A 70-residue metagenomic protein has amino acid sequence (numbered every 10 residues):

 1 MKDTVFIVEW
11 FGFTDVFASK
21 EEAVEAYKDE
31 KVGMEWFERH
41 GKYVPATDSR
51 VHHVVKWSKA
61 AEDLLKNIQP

Functional and structural regions predicted by a protein language model:
M1-T14: Short aromatic-glycine-(Arg/Gly/Cys) micro-motifs in beta-strand/loop hairpins
K2-D3, S19, A46-R50: Compositionally biased, low-complexity intrinsically disordered regions
V8, V16, Y43-P45: Short linear proline/tyrosine/threonine-rich motifs used for host-factor recruitment and membrane trafficking/assembly
F11-F13, K28-V32: Short glycine/proline-enriched coil/turn segments at helix->beta-strand junctions
F17-A18, Y27: Conserved aromatic
K31-P70: Short, mixed-charge low-complexity intrinsically disordered segments
